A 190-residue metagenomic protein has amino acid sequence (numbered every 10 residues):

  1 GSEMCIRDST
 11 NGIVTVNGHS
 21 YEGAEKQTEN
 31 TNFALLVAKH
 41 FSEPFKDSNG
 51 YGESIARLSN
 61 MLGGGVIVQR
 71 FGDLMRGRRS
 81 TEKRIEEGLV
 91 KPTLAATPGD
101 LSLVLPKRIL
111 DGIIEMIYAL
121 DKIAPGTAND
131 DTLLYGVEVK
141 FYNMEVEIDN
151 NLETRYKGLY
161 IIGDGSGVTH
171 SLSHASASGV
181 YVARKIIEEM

Functional and structural regions predicted by a protein language model:
G1-C5: Short, small-residue-biased leader/transition segments that mark boundaries at the very start of proteins
R7-K107: C-terminal catalytic lobe of FAD-dependent flavoproteins
T28, F45, K157-G158, G165-T169 (+1 more regions): Glycine- and aromatic-enriched mobile tails/lids
D47-S48, S171-H174: Short acidic, glycine/serine/threonine-rich loops at helix termini
G52-L58, G165-G167, S178-V182: Short, low-complexity, polar/charged sequence segments that are solvent-exposed and flexible
A96-T169, S176: A glycine-rich dinucleotide-binding beta-alpha-beta segment and adjacent secondary-structure elements that constitute
A175-M190: Internal hydrophobic alpha-helix adjacent to the cofactor/substrate pocket in enzyme cavities
